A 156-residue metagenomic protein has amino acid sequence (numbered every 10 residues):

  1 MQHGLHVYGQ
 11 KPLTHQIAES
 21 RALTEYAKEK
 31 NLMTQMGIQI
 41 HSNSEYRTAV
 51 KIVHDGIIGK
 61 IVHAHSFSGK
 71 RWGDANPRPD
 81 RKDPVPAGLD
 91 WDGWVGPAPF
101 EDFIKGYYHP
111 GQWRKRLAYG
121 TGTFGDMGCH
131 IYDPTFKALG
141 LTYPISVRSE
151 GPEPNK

Functional and structural regions predicted by a protein language model:
M1-S42, G56: Beta-strand-loop-alpha-helix segment that lines the small-molecule cofactor/substrate pocket of alpha/beta enzymes
V7-G9, H15, M33-M36, V62-S66 (+2 more regions): Structural recognition of the beta-strand scaffold that forms the well-ordered cores of secreted hydrolase catalytic
I17-S20, K28, Y46, H109-R116: Active-site-proximal cap/loop segments of hydrolase catalytic domains
A18-A22, H41-S44, T48, L89 (+3 more regions): Extracytoplasmic/secreted proteins, especially bacterial periplasmic and envelope-associated proteins
Q39, D80, P84, T121-G125: Hydrophobic alpha-helical scaffolding
N43-S66, R78-D80, G125-P152: Oxidoreductase and adenylate-handling cofactor-binding alpha/beta cores
H65-Y108: Core domains of carbohydrate- and sulfate-ester-processing enzymes
D92-K156: Rossmann-like dinucleotide-binding domain that binds NAD(P)(H)
